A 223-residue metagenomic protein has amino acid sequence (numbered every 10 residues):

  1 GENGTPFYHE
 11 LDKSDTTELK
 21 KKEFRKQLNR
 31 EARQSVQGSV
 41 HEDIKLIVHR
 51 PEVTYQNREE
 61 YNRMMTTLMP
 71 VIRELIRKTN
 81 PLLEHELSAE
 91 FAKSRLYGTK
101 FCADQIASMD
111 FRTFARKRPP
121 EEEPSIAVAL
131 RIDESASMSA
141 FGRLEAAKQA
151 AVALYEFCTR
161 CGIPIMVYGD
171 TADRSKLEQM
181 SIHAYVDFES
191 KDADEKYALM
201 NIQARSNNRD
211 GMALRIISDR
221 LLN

Functional and structural regions predicted by a protein language model:
G1-P6, S135, I202, L221-N223: Short intrinsically disordered, low-complexity coil segments enriched in acidic
G1-V128, G142: Negatively charged
Q56, E134, M138, M200-A204: Short coil/turn segments at secondary-structure junctions
N80, E84, T159, L222: Hydrophobic/aromatic-lined pockets within catalytic cores
A115, A150, A213-I216: Well-ordered alpha-helical segments embedded in enzymatic catalytic cores
P120-S190: Von Willebrand factor
K176-N223: Von Willebrand factor
